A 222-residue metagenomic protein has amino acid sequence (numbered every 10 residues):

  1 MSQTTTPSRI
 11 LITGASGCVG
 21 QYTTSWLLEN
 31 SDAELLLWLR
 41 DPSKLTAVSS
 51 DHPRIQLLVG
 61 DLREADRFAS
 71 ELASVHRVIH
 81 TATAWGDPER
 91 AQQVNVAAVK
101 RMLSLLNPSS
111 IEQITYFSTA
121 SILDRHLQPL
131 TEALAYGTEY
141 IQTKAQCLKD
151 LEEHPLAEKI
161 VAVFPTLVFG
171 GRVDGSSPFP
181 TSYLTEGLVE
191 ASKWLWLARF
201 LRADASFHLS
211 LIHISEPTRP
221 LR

Functional and structural regions predicted by a protein language model:
I10-N30: N-terminal Rossmann NAD(P)H-binding glycine-rich loop of SDR-like oxidoreductase domains
P53-A97: NAD(P)H-binding glycine-rich loop region in Rossmannoid oxidoreductase-like domains and their noncatalytic homologs
Q92-V96, A133-D150, A205-L209: Short-chain dehydrogenase/reductase
A97-I141, V161: Conserved Rossmann-fold NAD(P)-dependent oxidoreductase catalytic core, especially the SDR/UDP-sugar
D150-S177: Conserved beta-loop-beta element that borders a ligand/cofactor-binding pocket
G170-E186, R219: Glycine/proline-rich active-site loop of Rossmann-fold NAD(P)-dependent oxidoreductases
T185-L209: A conserved pocket-lining segment of Rossmann-fold NAD(P)-dependent short-chain dehydrogenase/reductase
I212-R222: Single conserved hydrophobic/aromatic residue that forms the stacking wall/gate of nucleotide- or nucleobase-binding
